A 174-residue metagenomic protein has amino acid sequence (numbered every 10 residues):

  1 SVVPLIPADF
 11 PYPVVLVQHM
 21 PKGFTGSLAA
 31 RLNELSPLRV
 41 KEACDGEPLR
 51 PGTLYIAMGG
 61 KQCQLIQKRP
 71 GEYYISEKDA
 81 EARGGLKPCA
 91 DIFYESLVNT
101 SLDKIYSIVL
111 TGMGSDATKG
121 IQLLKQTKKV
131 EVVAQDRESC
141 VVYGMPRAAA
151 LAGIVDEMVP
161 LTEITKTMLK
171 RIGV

Functional and structural regions predicted by a protein language model:
S1-V174: Conserved acid/base catalytic micro-environments in cytosolic active-site loops
